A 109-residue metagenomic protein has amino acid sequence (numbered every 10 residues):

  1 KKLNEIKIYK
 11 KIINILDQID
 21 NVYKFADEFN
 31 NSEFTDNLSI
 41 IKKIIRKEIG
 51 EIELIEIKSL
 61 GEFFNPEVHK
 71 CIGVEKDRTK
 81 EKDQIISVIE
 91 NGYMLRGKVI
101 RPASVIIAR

Functional and structural regions predicted by a protein language model:
K1-K10: Charge-rich, N-proximal long alpha-helical rod segments
I12-P102, I106-R109: Structured alpha/beta interaction-core segments
